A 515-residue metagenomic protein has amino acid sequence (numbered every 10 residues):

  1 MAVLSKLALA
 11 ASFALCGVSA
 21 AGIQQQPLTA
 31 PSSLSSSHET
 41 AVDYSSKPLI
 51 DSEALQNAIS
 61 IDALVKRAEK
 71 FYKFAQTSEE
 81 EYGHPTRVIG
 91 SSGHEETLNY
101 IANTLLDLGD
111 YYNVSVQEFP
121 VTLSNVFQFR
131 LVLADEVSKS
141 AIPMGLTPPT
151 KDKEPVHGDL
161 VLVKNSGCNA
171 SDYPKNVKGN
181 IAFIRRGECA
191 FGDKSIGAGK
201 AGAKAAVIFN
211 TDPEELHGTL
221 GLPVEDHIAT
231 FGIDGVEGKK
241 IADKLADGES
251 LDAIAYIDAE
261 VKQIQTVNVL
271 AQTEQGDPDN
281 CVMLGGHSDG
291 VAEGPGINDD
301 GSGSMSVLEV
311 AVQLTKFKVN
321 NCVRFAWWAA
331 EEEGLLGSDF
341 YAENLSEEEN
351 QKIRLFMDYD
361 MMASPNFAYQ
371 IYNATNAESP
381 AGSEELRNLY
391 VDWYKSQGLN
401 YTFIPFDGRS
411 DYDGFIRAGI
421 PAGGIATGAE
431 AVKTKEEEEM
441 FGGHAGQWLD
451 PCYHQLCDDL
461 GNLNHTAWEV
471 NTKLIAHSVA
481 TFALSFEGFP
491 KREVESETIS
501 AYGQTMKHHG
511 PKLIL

Functional and structural regions predicted by a protein language model:
A21-L98, N103, L108, Q272-Q275 (+1 more regions): N-terminal hydrophobic or amphipathic helices/low-complexity stretches enriched in small/hydrophobic/Pro/Gly
D62-E81, I89, T104, L108-G109 (+5 more regions): Catalytic-core environment of secreted peptidases
K66-E69, K73-G179: Noncatalytic luminal/extracellular "stalk/propeptide" segments of secretory-pathway proteins
H84, P223-D226, V312-L336, Y359 (+1 more regions): Short helix-loop-beta-strand segments that form the rim/entrance of peptidase-like active sites
I89, S138-G235, Y401: Extracellular/luminal Protease-associated
P148-G167, L222-I297, E309-V312, N320: Soluble metallo-hydrolase cores and metallopeptidase-like ectodomains found primarily in the secretory/periplasmic
A292, K318-V319, W328-K435, G443: Metal-dependent peptidase/peptidase-like ectodomains
V432-K507, I514-L515: His/Asp/Glu-rich mid-to-C-terminal helical/loop segments that flank catalytic regions of hydrolases
